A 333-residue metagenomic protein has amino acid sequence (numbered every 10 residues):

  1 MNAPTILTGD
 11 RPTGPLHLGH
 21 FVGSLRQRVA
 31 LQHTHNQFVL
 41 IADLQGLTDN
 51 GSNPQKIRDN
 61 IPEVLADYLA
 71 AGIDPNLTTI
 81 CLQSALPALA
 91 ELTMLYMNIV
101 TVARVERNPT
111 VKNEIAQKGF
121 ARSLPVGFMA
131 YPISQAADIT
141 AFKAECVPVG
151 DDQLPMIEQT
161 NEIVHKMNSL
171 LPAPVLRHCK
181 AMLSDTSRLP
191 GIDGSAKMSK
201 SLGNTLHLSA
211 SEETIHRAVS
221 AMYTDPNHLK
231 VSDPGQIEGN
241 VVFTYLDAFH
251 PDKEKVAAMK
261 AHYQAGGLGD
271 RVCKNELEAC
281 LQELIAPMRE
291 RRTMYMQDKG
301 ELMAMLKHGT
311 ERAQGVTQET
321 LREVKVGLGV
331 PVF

Functional and structural regions predicted by a protein language model:
N2-A137, T293: N-terminal Rossmann-like or analogous alpha/beta NTP/dinucleotide-binding catalytic cores that position adenine
H20, P155, N161-F333: Conserved nucleotide- and phosphate/pyrophosphate-binding catalytic cores in adenylate/nucleotidyl-handling enzymes
S52-P54, V147-G150, P174: Short, polar/flexible loop-turn hinges at active-site or ligand-entry regions and domain interfaces
L65, G72, V100-R104, A144 (+2 more regions): A generic secondary-structure signal for well-formed alpha-helical elements
V102-E106, A141-P148, H250-M259, R289: Short helix-capping/linker segments at secondary-structure and domain boundaries
P109-N113, K118-M167, P190-D193: Internal, conserved structured core segments that host functional sites
